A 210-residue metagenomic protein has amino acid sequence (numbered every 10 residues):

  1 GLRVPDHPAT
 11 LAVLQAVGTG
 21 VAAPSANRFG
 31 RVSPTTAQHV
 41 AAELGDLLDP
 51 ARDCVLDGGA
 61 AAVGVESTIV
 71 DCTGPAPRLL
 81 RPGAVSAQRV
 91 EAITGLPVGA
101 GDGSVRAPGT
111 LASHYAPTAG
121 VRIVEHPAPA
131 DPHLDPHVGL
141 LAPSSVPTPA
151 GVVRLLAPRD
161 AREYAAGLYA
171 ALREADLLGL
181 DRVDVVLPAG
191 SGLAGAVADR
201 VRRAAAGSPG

Functional and structural regions predicted by a protein language model:
G1-G210: Active-site-adjacent structural elements in enzyme catalytic cores
